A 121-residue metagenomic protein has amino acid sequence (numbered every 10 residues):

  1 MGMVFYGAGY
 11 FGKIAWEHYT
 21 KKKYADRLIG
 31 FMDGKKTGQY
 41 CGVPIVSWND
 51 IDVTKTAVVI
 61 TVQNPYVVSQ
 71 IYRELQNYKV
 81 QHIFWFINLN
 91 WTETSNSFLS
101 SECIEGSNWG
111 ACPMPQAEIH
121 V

Functional and structural regions predicted by a protein language model:
M1, Y24-A25, D50-K55: Flexible, charged surface loops at secondary-structure boundaries
M1-Y19, V121: Glycine-rich adenosine-cofactor-binding loop
M3, D26-I29, H82-I83: Hydrophobic anchor at the start of a short beta-strand that flanks the dinucleotide cofactor-binding loop
F5-Y6, M32, T61: Short hydrophobic segments within beta-strands
Y19-Y24, L75-N77: Short, solvent-exposed amphipathic alpha-helical segments in soluble enzyme and RNA/protein-processing domains
K22-Y40: NAD(P)-binding Rossmann-fold cofactor-contacting core
K36-W109: Phosphate-bearing ligand-interacting subdomains that bind or position ATP/ADP/UDP/GDP/NAD(P) or nucleotide-linked
S107-H120: A short alpha-helical cap/connector motif
